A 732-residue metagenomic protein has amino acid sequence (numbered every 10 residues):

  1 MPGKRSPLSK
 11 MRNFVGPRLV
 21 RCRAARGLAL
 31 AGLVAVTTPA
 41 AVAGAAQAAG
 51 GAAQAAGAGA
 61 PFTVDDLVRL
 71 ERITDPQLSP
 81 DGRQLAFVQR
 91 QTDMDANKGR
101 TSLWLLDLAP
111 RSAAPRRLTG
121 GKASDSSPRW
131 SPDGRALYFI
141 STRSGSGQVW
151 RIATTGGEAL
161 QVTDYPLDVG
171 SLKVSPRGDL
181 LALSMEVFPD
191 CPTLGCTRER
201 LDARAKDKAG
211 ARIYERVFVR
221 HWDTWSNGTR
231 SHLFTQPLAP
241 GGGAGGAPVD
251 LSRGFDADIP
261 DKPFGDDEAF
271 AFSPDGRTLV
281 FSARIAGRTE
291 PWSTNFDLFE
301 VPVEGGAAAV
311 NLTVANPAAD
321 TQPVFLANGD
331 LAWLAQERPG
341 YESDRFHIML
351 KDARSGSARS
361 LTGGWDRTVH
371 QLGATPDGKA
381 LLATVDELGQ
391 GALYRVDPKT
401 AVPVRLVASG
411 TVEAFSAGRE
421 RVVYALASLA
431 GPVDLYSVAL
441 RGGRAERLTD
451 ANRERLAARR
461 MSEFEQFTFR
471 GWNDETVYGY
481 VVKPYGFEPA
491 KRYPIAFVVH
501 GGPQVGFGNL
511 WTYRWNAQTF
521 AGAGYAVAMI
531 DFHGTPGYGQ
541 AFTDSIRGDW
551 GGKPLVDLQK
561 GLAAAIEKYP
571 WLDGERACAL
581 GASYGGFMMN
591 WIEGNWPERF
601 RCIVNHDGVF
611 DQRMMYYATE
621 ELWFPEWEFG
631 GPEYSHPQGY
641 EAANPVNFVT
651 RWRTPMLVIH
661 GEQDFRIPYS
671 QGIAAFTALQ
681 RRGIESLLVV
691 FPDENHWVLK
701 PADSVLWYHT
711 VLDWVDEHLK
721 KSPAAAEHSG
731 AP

Functional and structural regions predicted by a protein language model:
Q77, A182-S184, G210-E215, V219-P237 (+8 more regions): Non-catalytic accessory segments flanking enzyme active sites
P80-D81, P132-D133, P176-R177, P274-D275 (+3 more regions): Residue-level detector of Asp-centered blade-edge/turn motifs that repeat once per structural unit in beta-propeller
G82-L85, G134-L137, L181, L279 (+3 more regions): Hydrophobic beta-strand positions that form the internal "hydrophobic ladder" of WD40/Gbeta-like beta-propeller blades
Q89-S102, T119-D125, I140-W150, E158 (+11 more regions): A flexible loop/linker signature enriched in serine peptidases of the S9 family
L108-R111, A153-G157, L238-G242, P302-G306 (+3 more regions): Short loop/turn segments that connect beta-strands within beta-propeller blades
K483, A490-G501: Short beta-strand element of the alpha/beta-hydrolase
R492, P503-A517, F532, S670-Q671: The serine-hydrolase catalytic nucleophile loop
N516, A521-G522, M529-P732: Active-site-proximal cap/loop segments of hydrolase catalytic domains
